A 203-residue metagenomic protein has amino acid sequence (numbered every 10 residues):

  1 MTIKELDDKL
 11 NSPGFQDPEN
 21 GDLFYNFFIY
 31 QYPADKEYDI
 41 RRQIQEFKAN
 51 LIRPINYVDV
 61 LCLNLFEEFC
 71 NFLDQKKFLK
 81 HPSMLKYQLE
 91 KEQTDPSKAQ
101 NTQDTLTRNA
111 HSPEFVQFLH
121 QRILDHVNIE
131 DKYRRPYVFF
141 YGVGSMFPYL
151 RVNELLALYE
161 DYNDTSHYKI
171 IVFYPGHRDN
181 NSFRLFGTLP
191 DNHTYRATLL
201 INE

Functional and structural regions predicted by a protein language model:
M1-V60: Glycine-rich P-loop/Walker A and Walker A-like loops and their local beta1-loop-alpha1 context in P-loop NTPases
K4-N11, I40-A49, N109-H120, V152-Y159: Well-ordered, non-membrane alpha-helical segments in soluble/globular domains
D35-D39, E68-F69, N109-E114, V143-Y149 (+1 more regions): Short acidic, S/G/P-rich loop/turn micro-motifs used as interaction or catalytic elements
R53-T102: A glycine-rich, hydrophobic loop/mini-helix early in the fold
A99-D131: Internal catalytic-core helix/loop-beta-alpha segment that presents or stabilizes conserved functional determinants
P136-Y137: Structural motif
F140: Aromatic-residue-lined binding/catalytic grooves and analogous aromatic/hydrophobic interfacial grooves in multimeric
F147-E203: Glycine-rich, aromatic-bearing surface loops/beta-hairpins
